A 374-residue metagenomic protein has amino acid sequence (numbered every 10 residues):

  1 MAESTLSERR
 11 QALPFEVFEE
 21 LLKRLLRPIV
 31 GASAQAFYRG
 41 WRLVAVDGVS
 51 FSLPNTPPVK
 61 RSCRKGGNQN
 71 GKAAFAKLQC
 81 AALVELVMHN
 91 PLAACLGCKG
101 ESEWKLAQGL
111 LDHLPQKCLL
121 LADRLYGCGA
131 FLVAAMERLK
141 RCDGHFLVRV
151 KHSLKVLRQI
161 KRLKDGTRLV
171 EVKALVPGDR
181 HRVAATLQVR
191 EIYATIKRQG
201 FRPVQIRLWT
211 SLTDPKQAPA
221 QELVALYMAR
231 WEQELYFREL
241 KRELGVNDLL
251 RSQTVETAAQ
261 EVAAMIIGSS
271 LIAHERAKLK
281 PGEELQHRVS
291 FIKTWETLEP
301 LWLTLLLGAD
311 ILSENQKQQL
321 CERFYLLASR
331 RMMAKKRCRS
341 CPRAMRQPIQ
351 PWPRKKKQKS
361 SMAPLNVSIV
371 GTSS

Functional and structural regions predicted by a protein language model:
L6-L13, V17-L25, Y38-R42, V46-V49 (+2 more regions): Single, function-defining residue in the core of a domain
L26, V30: Glycine/small-residue-rich loop that forms an oxyanion/phosphate-binding "nest" at active or ligand-binding sites
